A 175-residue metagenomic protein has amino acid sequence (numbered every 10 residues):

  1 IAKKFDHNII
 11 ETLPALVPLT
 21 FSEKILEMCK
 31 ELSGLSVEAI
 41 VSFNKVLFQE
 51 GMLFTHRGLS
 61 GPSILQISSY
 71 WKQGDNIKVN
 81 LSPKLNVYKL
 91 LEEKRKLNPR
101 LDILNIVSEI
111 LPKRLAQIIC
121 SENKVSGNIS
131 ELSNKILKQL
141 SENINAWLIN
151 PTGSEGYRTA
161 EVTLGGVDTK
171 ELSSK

Functional and structural regions predicted by a protein language model:
N8-L13, V17-N134: An anion/pyrophosphate-binding glycine-rich loop and adjacent beta-alpha core in soluble alpha-beta enzymes
Q117-K175: A glycine-rich dinucleotide-binding beta-alpha-beta segment and adjacent secondary-structure elements that constitute
